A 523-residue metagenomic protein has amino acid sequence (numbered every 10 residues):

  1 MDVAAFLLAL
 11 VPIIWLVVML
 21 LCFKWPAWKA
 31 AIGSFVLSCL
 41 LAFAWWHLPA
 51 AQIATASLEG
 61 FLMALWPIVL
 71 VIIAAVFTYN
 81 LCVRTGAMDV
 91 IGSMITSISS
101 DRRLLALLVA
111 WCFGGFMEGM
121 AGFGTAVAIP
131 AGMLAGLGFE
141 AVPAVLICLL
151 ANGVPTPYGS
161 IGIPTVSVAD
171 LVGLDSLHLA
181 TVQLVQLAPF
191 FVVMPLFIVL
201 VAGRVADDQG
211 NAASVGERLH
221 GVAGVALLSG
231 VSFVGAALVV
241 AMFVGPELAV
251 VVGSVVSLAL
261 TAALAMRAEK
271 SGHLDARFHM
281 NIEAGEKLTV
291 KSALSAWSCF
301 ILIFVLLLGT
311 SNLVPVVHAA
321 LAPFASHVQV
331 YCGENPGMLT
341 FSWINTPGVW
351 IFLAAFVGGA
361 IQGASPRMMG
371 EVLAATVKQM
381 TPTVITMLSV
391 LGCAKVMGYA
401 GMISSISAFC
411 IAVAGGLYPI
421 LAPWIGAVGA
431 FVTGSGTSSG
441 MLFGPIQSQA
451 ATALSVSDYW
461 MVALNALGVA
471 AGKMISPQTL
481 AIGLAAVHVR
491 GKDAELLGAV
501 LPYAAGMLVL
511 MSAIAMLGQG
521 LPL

Functional and structural regions predicted by a protein language model:
M1-A5, K24-A30, A54-W66, L177-V185 (+5 more regions): Interfacial loop-to-helix junctions that mark the boundaries of transmembrane helices in multi-pass membrane
A4-F6, L16-Q52, A74-T85, T261-G272 (+3 more regions): Structural signal for alpha-helical transmembrane segments and their membrane-water exit/capping regions in multi-pass
W46-A54, A87, M120, G162-L177 (+7 more regions): Transmembrane helix-loop junctions in multi-pass membrane proteins
A54-L137, L146, G363-A450: Membrane-embedded alpha-helical segments and adjacent helix-loop junctions characteristic of multi-pass solute
C82, V182-L196, L373-S404, C410-L523: C-terminal transmembrane helix pair
L105-H220, A408, L417, L421 (+2 more regions): Hydrophobic transmembrane alpha-helices that form the pore/transport pathway of multi-pass ion and small-solute
P157, P164-F278, V469-L523: Juxtamembrane and boundary regions of transmembrane helices in multi-pass small-molecule transporters and channels
G253, M280-G426: Transmembrane helical segments that form the transport core of multi-pass membrane transport proteins
